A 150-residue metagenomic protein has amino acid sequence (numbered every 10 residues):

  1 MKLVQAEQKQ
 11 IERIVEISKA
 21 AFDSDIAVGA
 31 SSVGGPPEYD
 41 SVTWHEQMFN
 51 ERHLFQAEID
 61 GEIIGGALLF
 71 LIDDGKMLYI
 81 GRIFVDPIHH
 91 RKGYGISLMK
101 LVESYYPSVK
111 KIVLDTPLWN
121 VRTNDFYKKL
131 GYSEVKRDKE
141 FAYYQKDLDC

Functional and structural regions predicted by a protein language model:
K2-E16: A short beta-loop-alpha structural element at the N-terminal edge of CoA-dependent acyl/N-acetyltransferase catalytic
K19-W44: Conserved GNAT-fold acetyl-CoA-binding loop/helix
V42-Q56: A short helix-loop-beta-strand connector motif used in the catalytic cores of GNAT acetyltransferases and, in some
Q56, E62-L71, M77-Y79, F84: Conserved beta-strand in the GNAT
H89, G93-L101: Conserved acetyl-CoA pyrophosphate-binding loop and the N-cap/start of the following alpha-helix in GNAT-like
H90, V113-N124, E140-F141: Conserved beta-strand-loop-alpha-helix junction that forms the acyl-donor binding cleft
I96-S97, L118-R137: Conserved active-site alpha-helix within GNAT-family acetyltransferase domains
M99, Y106-L118: Conserved GNAT acetyl-CoA-binding A-motif
